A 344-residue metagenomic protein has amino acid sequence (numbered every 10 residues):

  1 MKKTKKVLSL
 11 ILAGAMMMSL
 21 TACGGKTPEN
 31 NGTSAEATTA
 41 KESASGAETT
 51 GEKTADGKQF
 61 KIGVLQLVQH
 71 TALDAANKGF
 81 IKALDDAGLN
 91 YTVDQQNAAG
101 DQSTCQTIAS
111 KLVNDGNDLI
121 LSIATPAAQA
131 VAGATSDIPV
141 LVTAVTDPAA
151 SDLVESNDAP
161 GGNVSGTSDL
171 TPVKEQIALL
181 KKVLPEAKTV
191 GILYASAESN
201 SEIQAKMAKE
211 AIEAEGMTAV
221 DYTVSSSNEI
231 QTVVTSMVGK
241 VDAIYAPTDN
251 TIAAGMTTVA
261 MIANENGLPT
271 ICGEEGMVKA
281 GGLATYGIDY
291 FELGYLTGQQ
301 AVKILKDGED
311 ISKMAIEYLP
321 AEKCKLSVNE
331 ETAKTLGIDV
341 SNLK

Functional and structural regions predicted by a protein language model:
M18-A22: C-terminal motif of bacterial Sec signal peptides marking the signal peptidase cleavage site
G24-T27: Bacterial signal peptide processing site
E48, E52-I81, A87, D94-T104 (+3 more regions): Extracytoplasmic "Venus flytrap"
K53-D56, P148-T189, D289-E309: Hydrophobic alpha-helical segments within soluble ligand-binding/sensing domains
I62, F80, S165-I212, D310 (+1 more regions): An alpha-beta-alpha
T92-N114, T223-M237: Structural motif
N97-E155, D249-G273: Beta-alpha junction/loop-to-helix N-cap segments that form part of ligand/metal-binding clefts
M277-V328: Flexible loop/turn connectors
